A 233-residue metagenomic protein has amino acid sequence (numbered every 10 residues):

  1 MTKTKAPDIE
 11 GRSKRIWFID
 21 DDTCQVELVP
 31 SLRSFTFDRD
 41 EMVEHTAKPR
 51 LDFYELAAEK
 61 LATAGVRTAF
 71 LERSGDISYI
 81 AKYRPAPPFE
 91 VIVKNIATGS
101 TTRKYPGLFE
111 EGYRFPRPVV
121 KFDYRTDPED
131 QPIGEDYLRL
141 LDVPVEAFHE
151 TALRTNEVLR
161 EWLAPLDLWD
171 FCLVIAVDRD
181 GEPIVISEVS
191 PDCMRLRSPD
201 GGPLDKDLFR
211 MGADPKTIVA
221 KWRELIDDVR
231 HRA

Functional and structural regions predicted by a protein language model:
T2-D123, V229: Active-site loop/lid in soluble adenylation, ligation, and acyl-transfer enzymes
P7, W17-I19, D167-I175: Hydrophobic/aromatic-rich, well-ordered segments within soluble, folded domains that form packed cores
S34-E41, E135-V143: A short, surface-exposed helix-loop junction/capping segment
T46, R50, P144-A152, D214 (+1 more regions): Residue-level preference for long, well-ordered alpha-helices that form the structural scaffold of enzyme catalytic
V93, L168-E188: Conserved metal-phosphate-binding beta-hairpin within the catalytic cores of diverse ATP-dependent phosphoryl-transfer
V119-D142: A short mid-domain helix/strand-loop element embedded in enzyme catalytic domains that forms or borders the active-site
L140-W169: A long amphipathic alpha-helix within ATP-dependent nucleotide-binding catalytic cores
V189-A233: C-terminal helix-cap and adjacent tail motif
